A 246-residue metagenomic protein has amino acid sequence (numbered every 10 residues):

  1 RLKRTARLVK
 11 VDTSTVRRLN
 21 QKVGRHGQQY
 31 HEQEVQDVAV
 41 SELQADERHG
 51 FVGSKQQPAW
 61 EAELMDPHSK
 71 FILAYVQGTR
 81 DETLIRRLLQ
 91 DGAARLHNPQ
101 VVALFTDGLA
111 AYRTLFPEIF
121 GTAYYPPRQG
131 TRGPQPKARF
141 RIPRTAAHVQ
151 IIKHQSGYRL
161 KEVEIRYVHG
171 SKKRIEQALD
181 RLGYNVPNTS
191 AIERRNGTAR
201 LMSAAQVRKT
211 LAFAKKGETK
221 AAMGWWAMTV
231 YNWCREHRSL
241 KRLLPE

Functional and structural regions predicted by a protein language model:
R1-E246: Residue-level recognition of single "structural anchor" positions that define or cap local secondary structure
